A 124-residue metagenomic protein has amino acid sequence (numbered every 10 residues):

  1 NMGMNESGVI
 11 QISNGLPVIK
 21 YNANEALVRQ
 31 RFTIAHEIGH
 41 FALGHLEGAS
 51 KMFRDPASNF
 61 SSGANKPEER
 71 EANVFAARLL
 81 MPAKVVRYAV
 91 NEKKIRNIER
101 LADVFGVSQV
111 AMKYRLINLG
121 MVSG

Functional and structural regions predicted by a protein language model:
N1-G124: Active-site hotspot residues in diverse enzymes, especially metal/ion-binding acidic/histidine motifs
